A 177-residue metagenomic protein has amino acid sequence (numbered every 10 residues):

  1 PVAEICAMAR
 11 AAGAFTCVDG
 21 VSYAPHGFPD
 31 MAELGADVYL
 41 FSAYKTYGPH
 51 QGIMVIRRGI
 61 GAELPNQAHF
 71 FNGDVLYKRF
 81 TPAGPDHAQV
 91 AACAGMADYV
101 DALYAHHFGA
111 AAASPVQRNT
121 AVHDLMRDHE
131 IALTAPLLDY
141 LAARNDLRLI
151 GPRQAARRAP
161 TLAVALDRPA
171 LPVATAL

Functional and structural regions predicted by a protein language model:
P1-L177: Pyridoxal 5′-phosphate
